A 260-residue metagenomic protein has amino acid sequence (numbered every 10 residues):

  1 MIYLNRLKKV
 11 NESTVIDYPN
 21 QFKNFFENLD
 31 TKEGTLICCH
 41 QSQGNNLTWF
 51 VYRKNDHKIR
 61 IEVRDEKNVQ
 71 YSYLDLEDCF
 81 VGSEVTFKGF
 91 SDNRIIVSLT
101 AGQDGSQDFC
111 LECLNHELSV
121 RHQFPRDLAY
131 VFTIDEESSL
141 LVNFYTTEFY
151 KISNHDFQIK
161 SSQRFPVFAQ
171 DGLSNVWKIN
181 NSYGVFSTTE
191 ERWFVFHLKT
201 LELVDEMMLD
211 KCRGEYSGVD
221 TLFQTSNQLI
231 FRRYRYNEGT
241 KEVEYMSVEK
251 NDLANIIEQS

Functional and structural regions predicted by a protein language model:
M1-L36, N45-L47, Y52-R60, V243-E244 (+1 more regions): Sequence/structural signature of beta-propeller modules and their immediately flanking N-terminal secretory/stalk
I2, G44-R53, D92-G102, E137-F144 (+3 more regions): Short beta-strand elements that form the blades of beta-propeller/WD-repeat-like and other beta-sheet-rich scaffold
F25-Q43, D78-F90, Q123-E137, V167-I179 (+1 more regions): Repeated scaffold domains used in trafficking and secretory/extracellular systems, primarily beta-propellers
D56-E62, Q103-E112, T146-Y150, E190-V195 (+1 more regions): Structural motif
D65-K67, L114-E117, S153-D156, L198-T200: Short loop/turn segments that connect beta-strands within beta-propeller blades
Y71-L76, R121-R126, K160-P166, V204-D210: Beta-propeller fold detector
F124, D135, L140-G184: Eukaryotic tandem repeat interaction scaffolds
F223-S260: Blade-level signature of beta-propeller repeat domains, shared across WD40, Kelch, NHL, RCC1 and BNR/Asp-box propellers
